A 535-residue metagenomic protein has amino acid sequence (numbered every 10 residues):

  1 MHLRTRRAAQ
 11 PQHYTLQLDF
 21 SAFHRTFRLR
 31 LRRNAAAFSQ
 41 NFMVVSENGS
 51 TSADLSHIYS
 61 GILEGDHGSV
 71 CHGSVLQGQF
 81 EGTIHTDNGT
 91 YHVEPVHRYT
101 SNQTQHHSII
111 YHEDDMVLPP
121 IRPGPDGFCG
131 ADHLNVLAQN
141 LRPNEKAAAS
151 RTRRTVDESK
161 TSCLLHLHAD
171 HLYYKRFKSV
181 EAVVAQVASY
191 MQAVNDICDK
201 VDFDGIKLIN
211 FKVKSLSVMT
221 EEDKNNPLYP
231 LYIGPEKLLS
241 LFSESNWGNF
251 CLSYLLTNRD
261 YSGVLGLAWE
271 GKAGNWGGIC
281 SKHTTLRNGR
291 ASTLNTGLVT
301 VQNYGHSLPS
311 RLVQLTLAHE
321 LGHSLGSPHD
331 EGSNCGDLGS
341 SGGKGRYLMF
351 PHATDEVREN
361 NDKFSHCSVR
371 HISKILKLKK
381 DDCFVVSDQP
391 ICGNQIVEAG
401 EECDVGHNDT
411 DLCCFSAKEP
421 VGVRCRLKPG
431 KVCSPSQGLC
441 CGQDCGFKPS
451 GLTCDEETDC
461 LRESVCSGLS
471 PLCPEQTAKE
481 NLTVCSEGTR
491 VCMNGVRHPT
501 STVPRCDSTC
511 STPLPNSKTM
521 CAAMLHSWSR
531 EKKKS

Functional and structural regions predicted by a protein language model:
M1-S39, T51, T100-L315, G336 (+6 more regions): Fold-level signature of zinc-dependent metallopeptidase catalytic domains
S21-R33, G68-G78, T83-I84, G89-Y99 (+2 more regions): Broad, structure-driven detector of short, well-ordered beta-strand segments within folded domains
V44-V45, G49-V75: Structured beta-strand segments within beta-sheet-rich domains
H57, T161, K207, F250 (+3 more regions): Residues that flank catalytic or metal-binding motifs in active/ligand-binding sites
G61, V194, Y254, R311-E331: Active-site recognition of the HExxH zinc-binding catalytic motif
G73-H97, V184-D204, H323-P328: Classical protein tyrosine phosphatase
G271, N275, L321, P328-S535: Cysteine-rich modules of extracellular adhesion/ECM and protease-associated proteins
